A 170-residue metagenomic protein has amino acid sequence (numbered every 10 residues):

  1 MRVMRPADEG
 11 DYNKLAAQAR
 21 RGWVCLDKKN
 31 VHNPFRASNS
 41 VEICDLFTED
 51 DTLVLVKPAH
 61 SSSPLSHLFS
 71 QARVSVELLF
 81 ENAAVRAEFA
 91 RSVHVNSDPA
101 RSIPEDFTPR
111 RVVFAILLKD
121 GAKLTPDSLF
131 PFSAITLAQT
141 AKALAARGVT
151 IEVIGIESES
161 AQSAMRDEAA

Functional and structural regions predicted by a protein language model:
M1-N33: Acidic-basic catalytic patches of nuclease active cores, encompassing PD-(D/E)XK and other metal-cofactor nuclease
M1-R5, S40, F47: Extended, well-ordered protein cores
L26-K29, N39, A83-A170: Extended catalytic cores and adjacent scaffolds of nucleotide/polyanion-binding enzymes
N30-V41, T52: Short, surface-exposed loop/strand segments
C44-P58: Conserved catalytic cores of phosphodiester-cleaving nucleases, focusing on short active-site segments
K57-H60, I116-L118: Short, histidine-centered active-site or binding-site loop motifs used for metal coordination, general acid-base
A59-D98: Catalytic cores of nucleic-acid endonucleases
